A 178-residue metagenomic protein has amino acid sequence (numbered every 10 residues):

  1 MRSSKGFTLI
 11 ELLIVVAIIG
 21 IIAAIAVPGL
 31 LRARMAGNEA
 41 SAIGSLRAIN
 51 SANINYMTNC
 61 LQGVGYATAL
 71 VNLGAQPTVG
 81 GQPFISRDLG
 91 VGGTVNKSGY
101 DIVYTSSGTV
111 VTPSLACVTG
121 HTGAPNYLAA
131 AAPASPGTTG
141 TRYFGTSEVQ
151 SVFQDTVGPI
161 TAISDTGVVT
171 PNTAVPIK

Functional and structural regions predicted by a protein language model:
R2-L30: N-terminal single-pass transmembrane signal-anchor helix
A24, E39, N55: Functionally critical, cavity-lining and gating residues within the transmembrane helices of 12-TM secondary
G29-L46: Aliphatic-rich helix starts adjacent to a transmembrane/signal segment
A48-R142, T146-V149, T156, P171-K178: Extracellular/periplasmic head regions of type IV pilus-like filament subunits
G158-A162: A short acidic/small-residue loop/turn micro-motif
